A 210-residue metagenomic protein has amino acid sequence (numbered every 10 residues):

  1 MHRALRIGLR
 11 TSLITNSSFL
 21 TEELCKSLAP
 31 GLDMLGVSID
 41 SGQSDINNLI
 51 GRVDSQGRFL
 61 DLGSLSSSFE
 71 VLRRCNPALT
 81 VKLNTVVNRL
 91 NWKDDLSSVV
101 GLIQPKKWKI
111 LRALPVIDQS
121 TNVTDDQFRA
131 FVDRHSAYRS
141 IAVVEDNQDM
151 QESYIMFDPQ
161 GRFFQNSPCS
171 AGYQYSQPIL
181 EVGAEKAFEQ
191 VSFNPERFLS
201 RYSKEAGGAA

Functional and structural regions predicted by a protein language model:
M1-S41, A78: Conserved SAM/AdoMet-binding glycine-rich loop
S44-F164, P168-A209: Radical SAM enzyme [4Fe-4S]-AdoMet core and its adjacent flexible, acidic and glycine-rich loops/tails across
